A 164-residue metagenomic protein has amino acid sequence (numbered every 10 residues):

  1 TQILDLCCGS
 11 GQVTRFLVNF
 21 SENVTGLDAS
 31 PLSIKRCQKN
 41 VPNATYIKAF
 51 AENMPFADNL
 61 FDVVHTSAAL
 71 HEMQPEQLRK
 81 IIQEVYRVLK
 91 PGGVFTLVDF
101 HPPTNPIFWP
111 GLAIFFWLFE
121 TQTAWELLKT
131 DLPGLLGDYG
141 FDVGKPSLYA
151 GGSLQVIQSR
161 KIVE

Functional and structural regions predicted by a protein language model:
T1: Nucleotide donor/acceptor-binding cores
L4, S10-N53: Class I SAM-dependent methyltransferase SAM/SAH-binding core
V13-T14, T96-Y139, V143-S153: C-terminal alpha-helical "lid/dimerization" subdomain adjacent to the S-adenosyl-L-methionine
E52-V64: A short acidic, Gly/Pro-enriched loop at the edge of an enzyme's catalytic core that lines a small-molecule cofactor
V63-E76: A short SAM/SAH-binding and catalytic strip from SAM-dependent methyltransferases
R79-P91: A short glycine-rich, Lys/Arg-flanked "PGG" loop and its adjoining helix->strand segment in the class I
I157-E164: C-terminal lobe and adjacent flexible extensions of AdoMet/dcAdoMet transferase-like proteins
